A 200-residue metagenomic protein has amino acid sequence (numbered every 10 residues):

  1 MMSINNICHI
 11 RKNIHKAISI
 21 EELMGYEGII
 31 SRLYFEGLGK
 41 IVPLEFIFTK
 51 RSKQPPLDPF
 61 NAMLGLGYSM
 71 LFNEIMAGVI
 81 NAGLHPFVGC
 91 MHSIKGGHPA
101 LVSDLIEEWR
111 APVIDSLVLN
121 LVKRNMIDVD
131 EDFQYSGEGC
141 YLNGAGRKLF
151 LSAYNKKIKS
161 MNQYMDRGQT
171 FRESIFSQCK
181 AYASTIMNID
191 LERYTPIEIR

Functional and structural regions predicted by a protein language model:
M1-R200: Active-site helix-to-loop segments that bind/position phosphate- or nucleotide-bearing substrates and donors across
